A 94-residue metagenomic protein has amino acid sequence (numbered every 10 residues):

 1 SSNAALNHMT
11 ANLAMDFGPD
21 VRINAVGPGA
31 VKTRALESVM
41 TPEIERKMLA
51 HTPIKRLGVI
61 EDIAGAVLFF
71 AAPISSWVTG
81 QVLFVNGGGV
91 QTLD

Functional and structural regions predicted by a protein language model:
S2, T10: Active-site helix of classical SDR
N3, A64: Conserved catalytic core of two-component sensor histidine kinases
A14-P19, S76: Alpha-helical segment proximal to the catalytic Tyr-Lys
P19-V21, Q81: Active-site loop of short-chain dehydrogenase/reductase
N24-S38: Short, flexible catalytic-loop segment of classical short-chain dehydrogenase/reductase
S38-T52: A short C-terminal helix-loop "cap" of Rossmann-like NAD(P)-dependent dehydrogenase/epimerase domains
T52-I63, I74: A conserved structural motif in NAD(P)-dependent oxidoreductases
V67-L68, T79-D94: Short C-terminal tail/terminal secondary-structure segment of NAD(P)H-dependent dehydrogenase/reductase domains
